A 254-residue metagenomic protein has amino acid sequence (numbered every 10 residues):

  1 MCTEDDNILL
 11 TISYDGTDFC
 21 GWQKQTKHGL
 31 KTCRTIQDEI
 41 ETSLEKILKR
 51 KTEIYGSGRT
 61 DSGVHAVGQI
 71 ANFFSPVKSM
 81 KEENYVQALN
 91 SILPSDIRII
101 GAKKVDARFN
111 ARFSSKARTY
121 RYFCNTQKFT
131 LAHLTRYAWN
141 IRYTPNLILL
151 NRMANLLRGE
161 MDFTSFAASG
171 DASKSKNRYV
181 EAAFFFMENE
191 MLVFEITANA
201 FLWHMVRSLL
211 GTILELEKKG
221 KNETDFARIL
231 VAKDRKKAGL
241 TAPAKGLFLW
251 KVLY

Functional and structural regions predicted by a protein language model:
M1-Y254: Structured-RNA-binding interfaces characteristic of tRNA pseudouridine synthases
